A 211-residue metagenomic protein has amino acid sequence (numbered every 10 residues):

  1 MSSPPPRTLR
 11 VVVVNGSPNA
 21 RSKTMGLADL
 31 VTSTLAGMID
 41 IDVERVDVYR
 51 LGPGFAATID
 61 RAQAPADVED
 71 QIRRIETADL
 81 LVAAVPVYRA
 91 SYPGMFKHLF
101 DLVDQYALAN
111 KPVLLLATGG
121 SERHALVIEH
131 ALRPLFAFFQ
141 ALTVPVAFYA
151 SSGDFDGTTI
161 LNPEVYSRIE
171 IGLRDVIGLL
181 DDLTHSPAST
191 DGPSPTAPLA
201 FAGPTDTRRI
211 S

Functional and structural regions predicted by a protein language model:
M1-A84, A90-D101, S167-E170, G192-S211: N-terminal beta1-alpha1-beta2 submodule of the flavodoxin-like/Rossmannoid cofactor-binding fold
T24-M25, P93-K97, A125-E129, T159-N162: Conserved strand-to-helix beginnings and helix N-cap segments that scaffold or border functional pockets
G52-A56, S152-T159: A short acidic, helix-capping loop that chelates divalent metal ions and anchors anionic groups
Q105-A109: Short, conserved loop/helix-junction motifs that constitute active-site signature segments in enzyme catalytic cores
V113-S152, E164-R168: Short, glycine-/small-residue-rich phosphate/pyrophosphate-handling segment
T158-I171, D181: Conserved anion/nucleotide-ligand pocket segment
L173-P187: Short, hydrophobic alpha-helical segments
